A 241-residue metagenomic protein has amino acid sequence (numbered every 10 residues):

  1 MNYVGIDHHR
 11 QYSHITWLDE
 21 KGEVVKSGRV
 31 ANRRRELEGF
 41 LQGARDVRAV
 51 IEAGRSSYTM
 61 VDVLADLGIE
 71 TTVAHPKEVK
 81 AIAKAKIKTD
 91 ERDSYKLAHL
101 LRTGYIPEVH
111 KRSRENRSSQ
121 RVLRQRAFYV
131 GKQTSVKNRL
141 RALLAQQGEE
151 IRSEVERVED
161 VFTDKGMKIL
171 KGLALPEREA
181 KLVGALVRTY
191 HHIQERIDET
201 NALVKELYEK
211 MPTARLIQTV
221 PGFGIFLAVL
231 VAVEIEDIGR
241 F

Functional and structural regions predicted by a protein language model:
N2-L18, L97: Gly/Thr-rich phosphate-binding beta-strand-loop-beta motif of the actin/hexokinase/Hsp70
Y12-R34: Short glycine-rich, Thr/Ser-proximal phosphate-binding strand/loop in the N-terminal lobe of ATP-dependent enzymes
N32-R48: Short, basic/hydrophobic alpha-helical segments
V47-S56: Short glycine-rich phosphate-binding loop at a beta-alpha junction
T72-R124, V158-G166: Short alpha-helix plus adjacent loop in nuclease-associated cores
R124-L216: Glycine-rich, often acidic, oxyanion-interacting loops/wings at catalytic, nucleic-acid, or phospho-protein interfaces
V229-G239: Catalytic palm subdomain of template-directed nucleic-acid polymerases, centered on the conserved carboxylate motif
